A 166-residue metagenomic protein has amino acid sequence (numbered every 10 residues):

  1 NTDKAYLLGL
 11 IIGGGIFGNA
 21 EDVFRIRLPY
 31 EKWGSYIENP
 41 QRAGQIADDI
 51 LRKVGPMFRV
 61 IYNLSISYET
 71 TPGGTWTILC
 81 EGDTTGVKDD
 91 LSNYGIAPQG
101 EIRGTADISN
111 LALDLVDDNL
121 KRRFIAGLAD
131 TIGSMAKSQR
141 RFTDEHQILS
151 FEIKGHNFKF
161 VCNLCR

Functional and structural regions predicted by a protein language model:
N1-R166: Intein-associated homing endonuclease modules of the LAGLIDADG/DOD-type, together with closely related HINT-family
